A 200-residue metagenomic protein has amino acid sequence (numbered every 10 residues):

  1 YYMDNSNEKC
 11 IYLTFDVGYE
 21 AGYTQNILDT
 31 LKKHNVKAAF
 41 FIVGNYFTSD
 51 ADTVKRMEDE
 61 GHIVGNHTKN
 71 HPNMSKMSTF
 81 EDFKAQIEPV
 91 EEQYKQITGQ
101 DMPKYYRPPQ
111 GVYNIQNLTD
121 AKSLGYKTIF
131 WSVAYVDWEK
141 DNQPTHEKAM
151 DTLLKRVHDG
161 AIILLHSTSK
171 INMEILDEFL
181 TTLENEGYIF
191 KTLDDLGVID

Functional and structural regions predicted by a protein language model:
Y1-S78, E88-K95, M102-P103, E178 (+1 more regions): Active-site beta->alpha N-cap acidic-glycine motif
Y12, A39-F41, G65, R107 (+3 more regions): Structural detector of well-ordered beta-strand residues that form the stable sheet scaffold of enzyme domains
D16, L31, V64, Y106-P109 (+3 more regions): Divalent metal-coordination and catalytic microenvironments
A21-N26, P72-T98, V112-D159, N172-E174 (+1 more regions): Alpha-helical scaffold elements lining the catalytic groove of polysaccharide deacetylases
H34, E60, L124, D159-G160 (+1 more regions): Structured helix-beta-strand junction loops
I63-N70, G111, L165-T168: Histidine-centered catalytic micro-motifs
T182-D200: Low-complexity, Gly/Ser/Thr/Pro-rich intrinsically disordered linker/tail segments
